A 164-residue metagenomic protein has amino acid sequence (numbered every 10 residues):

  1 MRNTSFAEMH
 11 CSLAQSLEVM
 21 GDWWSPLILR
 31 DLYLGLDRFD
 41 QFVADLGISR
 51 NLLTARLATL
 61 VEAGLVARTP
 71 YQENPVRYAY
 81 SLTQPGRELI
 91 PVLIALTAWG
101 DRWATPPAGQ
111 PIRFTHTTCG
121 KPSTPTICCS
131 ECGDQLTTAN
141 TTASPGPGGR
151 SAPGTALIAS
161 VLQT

Functional and structural regions predicted by a protein language model:
M1, S16-V19, A67, E88 (+1 more regions): Short, contiguous, well-ordered secondary-structure segments
M1-E8: N-terminal intrinsically disordered/low-complexity leader segments
C11-S49, L162-T164: N-terminal helix-turn-helix DNA-binding core of bacterial DNA-binding proteins
G21, Q72-A95: Basic, amphipathic "hinge/linker" alpha-helix immediately C-terminal to the N-terminal HTH DNA-binding motif
F39, V43-Y71, P75: Canonical helix-turn-helix DNA-binding module
D45, A79-S81, R113-T115: Short aromatic/hydrophobic contact patches that present stacked aromatics for nucleic-acid/ligand binding
A63, V92-W103: Alpha-helical linker/hinge and terminal dimerization helices associated with HTH transcriptional regulators
D101-T164: C-terminal regulatory/oligomerization modules of transcriptional regulators
